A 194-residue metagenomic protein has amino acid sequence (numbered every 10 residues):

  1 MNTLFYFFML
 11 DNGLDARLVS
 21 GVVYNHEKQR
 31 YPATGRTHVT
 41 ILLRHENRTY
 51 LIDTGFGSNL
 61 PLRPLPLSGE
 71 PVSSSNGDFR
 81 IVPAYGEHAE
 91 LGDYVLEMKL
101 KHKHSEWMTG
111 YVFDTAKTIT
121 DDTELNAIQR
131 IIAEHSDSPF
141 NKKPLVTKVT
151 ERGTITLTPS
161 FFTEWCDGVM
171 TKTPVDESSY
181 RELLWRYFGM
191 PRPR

Functional and structural regions predicted by a protein language model:
M1-S20, I41, V146: Cysteine-centered nucleophilic/redox motifs
G21-C166, M170-K172: His-Asp-centered catalytic microenvironments across diverse enzyme cores, prominently the transglutaminase-like
T158-R194: Extended, charged low-complexity segments that frequently continue into or abut oligomerization scaffolds
